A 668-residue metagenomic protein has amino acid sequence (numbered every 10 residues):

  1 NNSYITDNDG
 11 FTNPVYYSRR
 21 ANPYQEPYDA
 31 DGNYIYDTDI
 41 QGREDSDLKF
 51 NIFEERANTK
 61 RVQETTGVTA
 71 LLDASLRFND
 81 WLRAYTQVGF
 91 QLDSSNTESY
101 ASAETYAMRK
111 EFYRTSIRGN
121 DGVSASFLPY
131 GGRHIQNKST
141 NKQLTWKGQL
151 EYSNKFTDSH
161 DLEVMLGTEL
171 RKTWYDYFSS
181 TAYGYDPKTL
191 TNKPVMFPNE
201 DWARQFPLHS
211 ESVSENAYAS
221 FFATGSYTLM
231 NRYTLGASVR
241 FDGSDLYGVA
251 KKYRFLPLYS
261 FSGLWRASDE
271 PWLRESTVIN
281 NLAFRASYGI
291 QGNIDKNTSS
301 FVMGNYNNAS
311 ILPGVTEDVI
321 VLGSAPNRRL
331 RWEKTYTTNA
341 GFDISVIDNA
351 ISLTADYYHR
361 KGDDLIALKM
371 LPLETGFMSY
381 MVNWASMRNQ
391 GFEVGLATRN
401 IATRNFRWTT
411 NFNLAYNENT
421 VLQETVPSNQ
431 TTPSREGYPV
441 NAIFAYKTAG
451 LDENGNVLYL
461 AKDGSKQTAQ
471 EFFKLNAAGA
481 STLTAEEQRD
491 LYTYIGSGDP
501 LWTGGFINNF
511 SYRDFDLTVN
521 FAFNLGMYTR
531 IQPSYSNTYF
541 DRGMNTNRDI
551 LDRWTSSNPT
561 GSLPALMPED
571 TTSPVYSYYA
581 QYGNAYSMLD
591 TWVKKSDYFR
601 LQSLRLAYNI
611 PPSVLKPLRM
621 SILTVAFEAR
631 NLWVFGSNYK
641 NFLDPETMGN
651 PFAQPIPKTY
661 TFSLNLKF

Functional and structural regions predicted by a protein language model:
N1-N2, T6, E44-A101, Y113 (+2 more regions): Extracellular/periplasmic, surface-exposed regions of secreted and cell-surface proteins
G10-I52: Acidic, glycine-rich flexible loop segments
F53, A107-R109, S116-G119, S244 (+1 more regions): Extracytoplasmic gating/loop element in the C-terminal half of outer-membrane beta-barrel translocons and assembly
K110-S124, P198-E200, T468-G479: Charged, glycine/proline-rich intrinsically disordered loops and linkers
S179-D186, V382, R399-G498, T529 (+3 more regions): Conserved small-residue
N411, D490, P500-D514, Q602-A607: Conserved SET/PR-domain catalytic core that frames the SAM/AdoMet-binding pocket
I495-Q532: Glycine-rich, aromatic-lined ligand/substrate-binding cores of catalytic and carbohydrate-binding domains
